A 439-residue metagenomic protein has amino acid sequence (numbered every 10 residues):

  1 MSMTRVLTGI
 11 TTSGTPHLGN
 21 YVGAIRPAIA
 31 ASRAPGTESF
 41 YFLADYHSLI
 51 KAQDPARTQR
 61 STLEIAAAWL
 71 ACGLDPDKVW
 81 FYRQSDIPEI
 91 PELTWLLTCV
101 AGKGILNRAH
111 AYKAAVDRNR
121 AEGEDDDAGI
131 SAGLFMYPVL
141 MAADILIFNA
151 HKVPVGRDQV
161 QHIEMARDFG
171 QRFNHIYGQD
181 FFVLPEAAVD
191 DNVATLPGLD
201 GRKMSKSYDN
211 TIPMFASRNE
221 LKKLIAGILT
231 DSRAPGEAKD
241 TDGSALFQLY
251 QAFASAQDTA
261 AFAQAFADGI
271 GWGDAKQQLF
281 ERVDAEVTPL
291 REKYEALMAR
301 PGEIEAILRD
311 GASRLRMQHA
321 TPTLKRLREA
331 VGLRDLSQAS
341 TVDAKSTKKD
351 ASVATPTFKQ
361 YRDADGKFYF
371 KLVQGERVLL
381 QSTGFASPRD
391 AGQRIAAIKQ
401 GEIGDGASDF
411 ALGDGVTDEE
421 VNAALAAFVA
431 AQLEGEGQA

Functional and structural regions predicted by a protein language model:
T4-A142, E295: N-terminal Rossmann-like or analogous alpha/beta NTP/dinucleotide-binding catalytic cores that position adenine
P16-V22, F40, A44, D54-S61 (+5 more regions): Structured ligand/cofactor/substrate-binding pocket environments in proteins
V155, M214, T383-G384: A structural signal for short, well-ordered beta-strand elements
Q161, G170-K367, G375-V378, V416 (+1 more regions): Conserved nucleotide- and phosphate/pyrophosphate-binding catalytic cores in adenylate/nucleotidyl-handling enzymes
G366-L372, I395-I398, F428: Short, structured motif recognition centered on aromatic/hydrophobic residues
R377-P388: A short, exposed loop/beta-hairpin motif centered on an aromatic-Gly-Thr core
A386-I403: A short, charged, amphipathic alpha-helix used as a generic interaction element across diverse proteins
I403-A439: Short, mixed-charge low-complexity intrinsically disordered segments
